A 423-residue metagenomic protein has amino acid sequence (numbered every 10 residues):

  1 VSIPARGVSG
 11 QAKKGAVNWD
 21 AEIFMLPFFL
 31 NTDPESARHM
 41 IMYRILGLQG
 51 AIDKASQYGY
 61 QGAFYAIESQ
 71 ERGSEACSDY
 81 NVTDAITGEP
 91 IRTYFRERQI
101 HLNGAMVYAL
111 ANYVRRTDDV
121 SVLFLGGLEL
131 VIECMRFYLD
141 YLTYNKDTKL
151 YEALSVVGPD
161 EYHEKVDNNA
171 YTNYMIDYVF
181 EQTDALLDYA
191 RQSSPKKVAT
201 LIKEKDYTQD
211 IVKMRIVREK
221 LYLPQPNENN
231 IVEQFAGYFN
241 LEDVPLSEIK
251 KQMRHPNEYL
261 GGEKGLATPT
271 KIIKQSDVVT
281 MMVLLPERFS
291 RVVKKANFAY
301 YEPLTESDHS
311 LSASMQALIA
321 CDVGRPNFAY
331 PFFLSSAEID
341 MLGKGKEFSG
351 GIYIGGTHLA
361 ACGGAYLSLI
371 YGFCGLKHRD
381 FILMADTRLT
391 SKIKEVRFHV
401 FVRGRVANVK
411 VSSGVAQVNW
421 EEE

Functional and structural regions predicted by a protein language model:
V1-K14, L46, G50, Y259-L266 (+1 more regions): Acidic/polar, glycine-enriched structural segments that form the non-catalytic walls/loops of the carbohydrate-binding
S2-S9, E35-Y108, V114, S121-L123 (+3 more regions): Helix-terminus loop motifs that line ligand-binding clefts
S9-V17, I91, F95-A105, L123 (+9 more regions): Secondary-structure capping and boundary motifs in well-ordered enzyme cores
Q11, W19-L30, R96-N112, E129-D140 (+3 more regions): Contiguous, well-ordered alpha-helical segments that form the cores/surfaces of helical PPI scaffolds
V17-L48, Q99, E181, D188 (+3 more regions): Active-site core of glycosidic bond-cleaving carbohydrate-active enzymes
T117-V120, L187-A190, N327, L376 (+1 more regions): Long alpha-helical scaffolds in large eukaryotic adaptor/regulatory proteins, encompassing alpha-solenoid repeat systems
F137-D206: Acidic/histidine-rich catalytic neighborhood
R291-K295, E302-P303, L318-E423: Non-catalytic C-terminal accessory modules of carbohydrate-active enzymes
